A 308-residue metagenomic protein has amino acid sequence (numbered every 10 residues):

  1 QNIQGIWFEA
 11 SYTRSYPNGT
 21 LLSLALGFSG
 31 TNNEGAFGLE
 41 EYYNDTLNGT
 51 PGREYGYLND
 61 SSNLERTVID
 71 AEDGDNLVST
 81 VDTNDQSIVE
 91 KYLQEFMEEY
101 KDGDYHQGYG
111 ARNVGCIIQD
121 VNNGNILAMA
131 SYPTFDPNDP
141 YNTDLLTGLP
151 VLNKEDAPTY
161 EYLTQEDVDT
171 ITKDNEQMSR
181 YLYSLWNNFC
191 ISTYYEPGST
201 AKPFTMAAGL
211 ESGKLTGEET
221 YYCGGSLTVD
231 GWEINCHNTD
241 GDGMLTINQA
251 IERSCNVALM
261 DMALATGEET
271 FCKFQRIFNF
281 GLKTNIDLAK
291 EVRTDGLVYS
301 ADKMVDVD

Functional and structural regions predicted by a protein language model:
Q1-G74, K91, E98: Small/polar-residue-rich segments within soluble enzyme cores
T13-P17, Q86, T294-D295: A short acidic, often aromatic-flanked loop/helix-cap motif at beta-alpha or helix-coil junctions that lines enzyme
G19, S23-G27, F37, E41 (+11 more regions): Solvent-exposed, polar/charged alpha-helical surfaces in well-ordered, non-transmembrane soluble domains, broadly
T20, Y109-A111, G198: A generic fold-level signal
E34, E98, D102, K214-L215 (+1 more regions): A generic secondary-structure boundary signal that marks alpha-helix termini
N59-D70, V81, V114-C116, V121-D308: Beta-lactam-recognizing serine transpeptidase/beta-lactamase-like catalytic domain environment
S62-G115, N122: Conserved, well-ordered alpha-helix/loop/beta-strand core segments that scaffold catalytic motifs
